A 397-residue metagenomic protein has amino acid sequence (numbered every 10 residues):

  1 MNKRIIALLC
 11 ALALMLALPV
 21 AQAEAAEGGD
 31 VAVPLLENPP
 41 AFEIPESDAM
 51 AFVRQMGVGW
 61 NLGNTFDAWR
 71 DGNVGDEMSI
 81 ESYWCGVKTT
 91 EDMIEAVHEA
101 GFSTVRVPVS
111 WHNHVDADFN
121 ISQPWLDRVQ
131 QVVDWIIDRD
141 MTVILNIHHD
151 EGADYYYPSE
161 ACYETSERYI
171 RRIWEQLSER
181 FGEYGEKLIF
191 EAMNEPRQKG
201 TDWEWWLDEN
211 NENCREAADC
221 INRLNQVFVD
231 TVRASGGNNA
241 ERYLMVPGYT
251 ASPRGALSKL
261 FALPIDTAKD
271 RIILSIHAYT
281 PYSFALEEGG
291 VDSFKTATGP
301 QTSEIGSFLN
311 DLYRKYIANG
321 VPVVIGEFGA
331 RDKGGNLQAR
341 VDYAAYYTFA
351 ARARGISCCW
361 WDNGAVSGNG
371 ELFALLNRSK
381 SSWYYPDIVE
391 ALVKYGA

Functional and structural regions predicted by a protein language model:
M1-G29, C358: Gram-positive cell-envelope targeting signals
A25-T104, K315: N-terminal carbohydrate-binding accessory modules
P40-F42, W84-T104, V115, F119-H149 (+2 more regions): An active-site-proximal structural segment forming one wall of the substrate-binding cleft that immediately precedes
L62-T89, A117-I121, C162, S283-I305 (+1 more regions): Acidic/histidine-rich helix-loop elements that form or flank divalent-metal/phosphate-binding sites at the catalytic
N64-A68, T104, W111-V115, H149-A153 (+5 more regions): Solvent-exposed loop/turn segments at secondary-structure junctions within structured extracellular/periplasmic domains
R168-D292, T296-P300, N310-A330, A353-I356: Active-site region of glycoside hydrolase catalytic domains
G335-A397: Aromatic-rich peripheral "rim/lid" segments of glycoside hydrolase catalytic domains that contact and position glycan
